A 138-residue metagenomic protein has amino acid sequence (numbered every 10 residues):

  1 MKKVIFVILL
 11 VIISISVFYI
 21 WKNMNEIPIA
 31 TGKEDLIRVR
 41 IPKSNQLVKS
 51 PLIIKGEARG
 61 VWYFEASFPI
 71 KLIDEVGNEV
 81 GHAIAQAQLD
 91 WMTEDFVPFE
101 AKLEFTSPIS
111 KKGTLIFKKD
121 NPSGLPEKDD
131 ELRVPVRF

Functional and structural regions predicted by a protein language model:
M1-I12: N-terminal Sec-pathway targeting helices
I5-F6, Y19-W21: Beta-rich interaction/scaffold domains
L10, P28-I29, V48: Generic hydrophobic alpha-helical membrane-segment signal
I13-F18: Hydrophobic h-region of N-terminal signal peptides that target proteins for export in Gram-negative bacteria
K22-R38: N-terminal, intrinsically disordered, polar/charged segments of Gram-positive cell-envelope systems that serve as
L36-I53, E57-F138: Ser/Thr-rich low-complexity repeats and stalk/linker segments
